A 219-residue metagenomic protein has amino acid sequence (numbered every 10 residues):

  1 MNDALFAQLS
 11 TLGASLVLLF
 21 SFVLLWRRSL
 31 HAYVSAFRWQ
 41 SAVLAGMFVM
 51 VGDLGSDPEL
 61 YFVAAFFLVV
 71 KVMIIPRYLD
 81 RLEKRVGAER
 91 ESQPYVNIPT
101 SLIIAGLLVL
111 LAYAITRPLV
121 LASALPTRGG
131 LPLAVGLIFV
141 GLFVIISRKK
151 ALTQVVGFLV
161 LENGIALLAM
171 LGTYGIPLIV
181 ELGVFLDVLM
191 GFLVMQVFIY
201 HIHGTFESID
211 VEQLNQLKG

Functional and structural regions predicted by a protein language model:
M1-G219: Alpha-helical transmembrane segments of multi-pass membrane proteins predominantly involved in bioenergetics
